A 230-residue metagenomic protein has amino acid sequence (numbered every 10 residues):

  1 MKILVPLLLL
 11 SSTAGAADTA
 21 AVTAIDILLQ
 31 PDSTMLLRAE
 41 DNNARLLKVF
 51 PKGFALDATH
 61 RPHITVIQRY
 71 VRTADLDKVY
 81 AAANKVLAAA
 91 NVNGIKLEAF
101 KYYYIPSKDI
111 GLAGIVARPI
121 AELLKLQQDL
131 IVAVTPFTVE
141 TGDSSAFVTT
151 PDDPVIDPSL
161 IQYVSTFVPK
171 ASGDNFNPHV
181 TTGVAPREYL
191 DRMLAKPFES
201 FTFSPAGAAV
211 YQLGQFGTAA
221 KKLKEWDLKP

Functional and structural regions predicted by a protein language model:
M1-I3, V86: A generic membrane alpha-helix/interface feature
K2, G15-D18: N-terminal targeting/docking segments
I3-S12: Sec-dependent N-terminal signal peptides
A17-S107, I120-A209, L213-P230: Basic, often amphipathic N-terminal segments
I110: Conserved active-site/ligand-binding neighborhood in enzyme cores
I115-P119: A short, structured beta-strand-centered segment in the mid-to-C-terminal lobe of catalytic cores from group-transfer
